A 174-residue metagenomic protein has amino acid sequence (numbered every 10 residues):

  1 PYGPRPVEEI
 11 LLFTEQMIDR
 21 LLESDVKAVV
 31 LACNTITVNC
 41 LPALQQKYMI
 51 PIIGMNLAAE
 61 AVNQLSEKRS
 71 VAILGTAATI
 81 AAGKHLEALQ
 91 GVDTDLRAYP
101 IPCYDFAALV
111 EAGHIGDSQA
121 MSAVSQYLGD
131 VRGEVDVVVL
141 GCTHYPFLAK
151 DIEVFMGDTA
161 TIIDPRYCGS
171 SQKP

Functional and structural regions predicted by a protein language model:
P1-P174: Non-catalytic structural scaffold of enzyme domains
